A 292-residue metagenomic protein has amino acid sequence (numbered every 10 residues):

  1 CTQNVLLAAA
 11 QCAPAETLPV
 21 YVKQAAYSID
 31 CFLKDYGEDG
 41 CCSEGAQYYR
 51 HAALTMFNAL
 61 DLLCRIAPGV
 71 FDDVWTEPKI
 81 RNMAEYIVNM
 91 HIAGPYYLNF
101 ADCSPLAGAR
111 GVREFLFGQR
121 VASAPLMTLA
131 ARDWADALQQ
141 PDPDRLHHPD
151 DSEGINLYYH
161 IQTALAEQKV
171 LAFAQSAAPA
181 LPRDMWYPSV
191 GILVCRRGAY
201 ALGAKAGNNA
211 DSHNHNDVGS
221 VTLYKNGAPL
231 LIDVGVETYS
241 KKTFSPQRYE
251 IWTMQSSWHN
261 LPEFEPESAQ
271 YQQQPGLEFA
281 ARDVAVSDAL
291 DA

Functional and structural regions predicted by a protein language model:
C1, Y21-S28, C41-T55, W75-M83 (+3 more regions): Secondary-structure capping and boundary motifs in well-ordered enzyme cores
C1, Y48-Y49, H213-V218, H259-N260: Histidine-centered active-site/metal-ligand motif
C1-Q47, A172-Q175: Active-site lining segments of carbohydrate-active enzymes
C12, A53-L230, D288-A292: Carbohydrate-active enzyme catalytic cores, enriched for enzymes that act on polyanionic acidic polysaccharides
Y36, C64-A67, P266, Q270: Alpha-helix capping/termination and helix-coil
G37-G45, A67-D72, A210-D211, K241 (+1 more regions): Short helix/strand-bridging catalytic loops that position acidic/His residues to coordinate divalent metals and engage
G219-V284: Active-site rim segments in enzyme catalytic domains, especially the processed small/beta chain of N-terminal
